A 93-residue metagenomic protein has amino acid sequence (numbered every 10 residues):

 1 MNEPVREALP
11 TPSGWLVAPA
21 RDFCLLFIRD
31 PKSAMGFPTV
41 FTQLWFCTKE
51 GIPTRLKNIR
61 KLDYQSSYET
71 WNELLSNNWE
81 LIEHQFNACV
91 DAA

Functional and structural regions predicted by a protein language model:
M1-A93: Terminus-proximal functional modules
